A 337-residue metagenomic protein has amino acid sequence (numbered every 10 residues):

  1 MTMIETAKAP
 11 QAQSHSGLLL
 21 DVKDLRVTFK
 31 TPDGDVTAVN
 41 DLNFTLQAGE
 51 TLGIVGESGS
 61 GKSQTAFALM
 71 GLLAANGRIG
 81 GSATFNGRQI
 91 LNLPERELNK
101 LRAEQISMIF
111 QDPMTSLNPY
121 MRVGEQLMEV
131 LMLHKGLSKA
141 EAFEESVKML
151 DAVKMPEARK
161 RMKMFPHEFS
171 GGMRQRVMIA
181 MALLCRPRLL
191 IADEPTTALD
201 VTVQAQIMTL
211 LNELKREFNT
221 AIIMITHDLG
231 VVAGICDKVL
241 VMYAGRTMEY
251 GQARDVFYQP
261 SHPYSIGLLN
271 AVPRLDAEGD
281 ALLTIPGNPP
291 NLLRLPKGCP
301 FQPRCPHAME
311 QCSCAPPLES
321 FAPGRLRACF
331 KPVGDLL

Functional and structural regions predicted by a protein language model:
Q13-L18, P156-K160, Y250-L337: Short catalytic/signature loops enriched in Gly
H15-L19, T28-D41, L72-R78, P94-E97 (+3 more regions): A short, flexible loop at the N-terminus of ABC-type nucleotide-binding domains that lies
G71-L72, I191-P195, L199-D280: P-loop NTP-binding/switch modules centered on Walker-like glycine-rich loops
N76, I90-S107, E125, L133 (+2 more regions): ABC ATPase NBD coupling module
I79-Q89: Conserved ABC transporter NBD signature motif
R88-Q89, E141-K160, L269-N270: Conserved ABC ATPase "signature" region
L184-R188: A short, proline-enriched helix->beta-strand linker immediately N-terminal to the Walker B motif in ABC-type P-loop
